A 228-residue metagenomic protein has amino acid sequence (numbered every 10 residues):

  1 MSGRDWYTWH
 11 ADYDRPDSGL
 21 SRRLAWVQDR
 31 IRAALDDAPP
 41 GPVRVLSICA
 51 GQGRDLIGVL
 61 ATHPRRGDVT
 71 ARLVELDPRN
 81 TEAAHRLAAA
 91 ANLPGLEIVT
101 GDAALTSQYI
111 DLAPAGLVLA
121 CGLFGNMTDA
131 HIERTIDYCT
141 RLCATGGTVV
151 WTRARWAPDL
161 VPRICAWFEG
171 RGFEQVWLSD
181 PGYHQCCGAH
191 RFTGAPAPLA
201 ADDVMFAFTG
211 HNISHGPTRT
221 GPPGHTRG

Functional and structural regions predicted by a protein language model:
M1-P40: Class I SAM-dependent methyltransferase Rossmann-like catalytic core, especially the SAM/SAH-binding loop
P39-G51: Conserved class I S-adenosyl-L-methionine
Q52-R66: Conserved SAM-binding loop of SAM-dependent methyltransferases across substrates and taxa, primarily the Class I
A83-D111: S-adenosyl-L-methionine
A115-H131: A short SAM/SAH-binding and catalytic strip from SAM-dependent methyltransferases
I132-T145: A short glycine-rich, Lys/Arg-flanked "PGG" loop and its adjoining helix->strand segment in the class I
C143-A154: Conserved beta-strand signature within the Rossmann-like core of class I S-adenosyl-L-methionine
W177-L178, G182-G228: SAM/dcSAM-binding transferase cores
